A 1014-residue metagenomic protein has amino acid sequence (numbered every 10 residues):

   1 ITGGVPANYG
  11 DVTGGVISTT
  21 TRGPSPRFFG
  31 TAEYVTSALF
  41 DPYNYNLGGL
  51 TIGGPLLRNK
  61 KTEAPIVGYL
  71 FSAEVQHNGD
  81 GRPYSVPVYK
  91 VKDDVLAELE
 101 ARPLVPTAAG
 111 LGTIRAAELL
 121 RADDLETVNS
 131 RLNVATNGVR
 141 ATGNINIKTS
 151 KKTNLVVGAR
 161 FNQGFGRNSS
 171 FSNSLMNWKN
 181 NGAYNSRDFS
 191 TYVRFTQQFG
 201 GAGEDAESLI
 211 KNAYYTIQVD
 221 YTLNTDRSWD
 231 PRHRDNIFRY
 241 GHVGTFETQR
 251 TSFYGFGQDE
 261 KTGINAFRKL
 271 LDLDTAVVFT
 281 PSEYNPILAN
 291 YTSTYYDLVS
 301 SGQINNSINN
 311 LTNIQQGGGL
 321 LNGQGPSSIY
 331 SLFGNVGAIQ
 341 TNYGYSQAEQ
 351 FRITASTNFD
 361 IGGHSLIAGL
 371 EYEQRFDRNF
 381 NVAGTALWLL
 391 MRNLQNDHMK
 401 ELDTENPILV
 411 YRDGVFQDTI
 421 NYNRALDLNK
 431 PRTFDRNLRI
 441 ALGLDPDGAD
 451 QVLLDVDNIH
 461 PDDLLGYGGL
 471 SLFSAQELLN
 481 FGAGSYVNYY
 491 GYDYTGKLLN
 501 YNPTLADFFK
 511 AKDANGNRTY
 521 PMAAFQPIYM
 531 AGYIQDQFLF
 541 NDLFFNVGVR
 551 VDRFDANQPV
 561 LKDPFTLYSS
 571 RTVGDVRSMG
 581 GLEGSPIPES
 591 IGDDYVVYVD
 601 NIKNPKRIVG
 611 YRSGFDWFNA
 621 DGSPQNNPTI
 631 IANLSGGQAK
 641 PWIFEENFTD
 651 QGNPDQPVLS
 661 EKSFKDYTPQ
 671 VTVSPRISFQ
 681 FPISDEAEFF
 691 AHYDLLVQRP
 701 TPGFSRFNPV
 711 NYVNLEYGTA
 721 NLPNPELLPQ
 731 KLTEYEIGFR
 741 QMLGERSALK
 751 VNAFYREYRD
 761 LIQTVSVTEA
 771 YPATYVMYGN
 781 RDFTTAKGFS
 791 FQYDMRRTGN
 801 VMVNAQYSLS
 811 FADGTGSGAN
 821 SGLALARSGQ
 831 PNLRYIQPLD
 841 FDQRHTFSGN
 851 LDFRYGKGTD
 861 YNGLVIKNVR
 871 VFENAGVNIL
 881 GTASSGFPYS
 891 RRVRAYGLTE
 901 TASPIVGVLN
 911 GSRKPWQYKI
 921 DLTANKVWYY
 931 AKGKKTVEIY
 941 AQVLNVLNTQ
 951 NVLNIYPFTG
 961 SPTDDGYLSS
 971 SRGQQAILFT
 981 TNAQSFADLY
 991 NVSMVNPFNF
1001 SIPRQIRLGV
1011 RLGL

Functional and structural regions predicted by a protein language model:
I1, V5-R115, L125, V134-A141 (+3 more regions): Outer-membrane beta-barrel translocator/receptor signature
G4, T21-G23, Y34-A38, A73-G79 (+15 more regions): Transmembrane beta-strands of outer-membrane beta-barrel pores
T19, L50-G54, A141-I147, V193-A206 (+14 more regions): Residues on the lipid-exposed face of transmembrane beta-strands in outer-membrane beta-barrel proteins
L99-M391, K400, P407, R746-K750: Outer-membrane beta-barrel domain signature, strongest for Gram-negative TonB-dependent receptors and also present
V128-L132, G337-Q340, A368-S684: Signature of Gram-negative outer-membrane beta-barrel scaffolds
P682, E688-R706, E716-T719, E726-V776: Membrane-embedded beta-barrel scaffold of Gram-negative outer-membrane proteins
K750-R891: Gram-negative outer-membrane beta-barrel transporters
V803, G858-D860, I866-T901, P915-K919 (+1 more regions): C-terminal beta-signal and adjacent terminal beta-strands/loops of Gram-negative outer-membrane beta-barrel proteins
